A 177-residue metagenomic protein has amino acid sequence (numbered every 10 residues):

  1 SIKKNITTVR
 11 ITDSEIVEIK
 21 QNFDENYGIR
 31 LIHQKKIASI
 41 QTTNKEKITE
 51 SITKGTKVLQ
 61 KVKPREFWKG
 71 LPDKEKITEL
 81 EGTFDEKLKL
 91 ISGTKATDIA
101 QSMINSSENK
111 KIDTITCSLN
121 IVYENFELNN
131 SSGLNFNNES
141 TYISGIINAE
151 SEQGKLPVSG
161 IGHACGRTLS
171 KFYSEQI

Functional and structural regions predicted by a protein language model:
S1-T8, T49-N138, T168-I177: Acidic low-complexity segments
I2-K4, T43-K45, E152: Short, ordered loop/turn segments at secondary-structure junctions
I6, D24-G28, I32, I37 (+4 more regions): Broad gene-expression machinery/nucleic-acid interaction feature
T7-V62: N-terminal alpha-helical targeting/anchoring segments
V17-E25, K63-D73, D113-I115, G145-E152: Short, functional N-terminal and low-complexity linear motifs
K20-H33, F136-A164: Short beta-strand elements
A38, T116-C117, L156-G160: Glycine-centered structural positions embedded in regular secondary structure
T43, I161-L169: Short, solvent-exposed aromatic-acidic interface loops
